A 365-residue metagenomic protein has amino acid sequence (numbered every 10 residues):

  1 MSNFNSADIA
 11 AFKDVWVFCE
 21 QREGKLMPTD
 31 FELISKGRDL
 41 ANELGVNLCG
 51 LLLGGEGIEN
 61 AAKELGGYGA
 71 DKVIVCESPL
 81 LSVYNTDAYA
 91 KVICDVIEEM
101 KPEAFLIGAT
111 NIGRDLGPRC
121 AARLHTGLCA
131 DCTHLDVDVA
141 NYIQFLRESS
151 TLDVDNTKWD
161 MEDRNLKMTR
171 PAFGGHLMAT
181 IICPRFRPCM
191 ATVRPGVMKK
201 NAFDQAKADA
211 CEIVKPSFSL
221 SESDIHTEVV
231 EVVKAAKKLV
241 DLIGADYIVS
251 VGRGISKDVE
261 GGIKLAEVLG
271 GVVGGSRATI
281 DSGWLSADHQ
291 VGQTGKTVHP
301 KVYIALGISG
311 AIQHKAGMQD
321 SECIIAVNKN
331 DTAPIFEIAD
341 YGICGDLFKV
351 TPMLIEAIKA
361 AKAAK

Functional and structural regions predicted by a protein language model:
M1-K365: N-terminal glycine-rich FAD/FM-binding segment characteristic of electron-transfer flavoproteins
